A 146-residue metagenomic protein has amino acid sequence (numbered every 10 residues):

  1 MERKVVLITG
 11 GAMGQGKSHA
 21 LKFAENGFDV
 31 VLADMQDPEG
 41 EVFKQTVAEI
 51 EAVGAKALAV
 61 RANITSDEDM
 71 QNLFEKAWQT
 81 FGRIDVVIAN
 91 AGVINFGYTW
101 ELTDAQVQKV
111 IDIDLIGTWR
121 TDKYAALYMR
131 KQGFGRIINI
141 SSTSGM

Functional and structural regions predicted by a protein language model:
E2-F81, N95, A105-Q106: Short-chain dehydrogenase/reductase
K4, D85, Q108, G135: Conserved acidic residues
N26, T80-F81, G97, Y124-R136: A short helix-coil junction within the Rossmann-fold of NAD(P)-dependent oxidoreductases
L73, I88, T121-A125, N139: Hydrophobic positions on the long internal alpha-helix of Rossmann-like NAD(P)-dependent oxidoreductase domains
G92-Y98, M146: Helix N-cap/beta-alpha junction loops of NAD(P)-dependent oxidoreductase domains
Y98-T99, T103-I111: Substrate-binding pocket helix/loop in short-chain dehydrogenase/reductase
S142: Residue(s) in the substrate-gating loop at a strand-loop-helix junction that position the organic substrate next
